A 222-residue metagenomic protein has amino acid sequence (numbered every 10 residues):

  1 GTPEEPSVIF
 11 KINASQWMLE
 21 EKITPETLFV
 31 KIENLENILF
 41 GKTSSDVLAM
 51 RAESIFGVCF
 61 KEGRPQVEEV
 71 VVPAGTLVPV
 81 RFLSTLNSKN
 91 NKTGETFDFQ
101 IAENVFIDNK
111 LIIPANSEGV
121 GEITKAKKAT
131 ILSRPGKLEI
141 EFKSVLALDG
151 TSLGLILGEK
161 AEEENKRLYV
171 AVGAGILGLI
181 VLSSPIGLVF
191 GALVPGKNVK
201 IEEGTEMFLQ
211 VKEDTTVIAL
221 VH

Functional and structural regions predicted by a protein language model:
G1-K61: Alpha-helical, heptad-rich or low-complexity scaffold/stalk segments that mediate oligomerization or tethering
P65-H222: Contiguous beta-sheet cores, especially beta-hairpins with glycine/small-residue-rich turns and Gly-(small hydrophobic)
